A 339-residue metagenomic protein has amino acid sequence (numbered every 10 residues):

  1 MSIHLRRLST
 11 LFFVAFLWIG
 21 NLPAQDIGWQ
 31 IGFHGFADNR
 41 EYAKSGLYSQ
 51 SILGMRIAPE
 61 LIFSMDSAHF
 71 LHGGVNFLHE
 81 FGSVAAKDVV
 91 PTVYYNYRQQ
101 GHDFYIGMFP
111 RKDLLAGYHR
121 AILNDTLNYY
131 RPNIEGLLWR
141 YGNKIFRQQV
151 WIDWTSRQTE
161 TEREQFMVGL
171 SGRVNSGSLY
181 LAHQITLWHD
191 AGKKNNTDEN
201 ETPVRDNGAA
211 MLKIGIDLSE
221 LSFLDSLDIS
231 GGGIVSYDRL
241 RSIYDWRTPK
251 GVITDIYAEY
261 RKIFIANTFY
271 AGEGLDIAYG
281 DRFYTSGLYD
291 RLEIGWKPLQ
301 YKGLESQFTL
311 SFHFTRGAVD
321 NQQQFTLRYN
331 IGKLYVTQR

Functional and structural regions predicted by a protein language model:
M1-Q30, W139, N321-R339: Bacterial Sec-dependent N-terminal signal peptides
A24-R98, Q323-I331, Q338: Beta-barrel outer-membrane channel/assembly domains of diderm bacteria
D38-R40, D113-G117, A191-K193: Short acidic/His/Gly/Ser-rich catalytic and metal-binding motifs that mark active-site loops of diverse hydrolases
A43-L47, R120-I122, N196-E199: Flexible, solvent-exposed loop segments that connect beta-strands
L53, A85-K87, R131, E164 (+1 more regions): Short, glycine/acidic-rich beta->alpha junctions
G54, T92, N143-T161, M167-R339: Exposed, low-structure sequence patches enriched in small/polar residues
I62-A68, N76, K87-D103, F109-K112 (+6 more regions): Subset of outer-membrane beta-barrel
D103-R173, Q184: Surface-exposed coil loops of outer-membrane beta-barrel proteins
